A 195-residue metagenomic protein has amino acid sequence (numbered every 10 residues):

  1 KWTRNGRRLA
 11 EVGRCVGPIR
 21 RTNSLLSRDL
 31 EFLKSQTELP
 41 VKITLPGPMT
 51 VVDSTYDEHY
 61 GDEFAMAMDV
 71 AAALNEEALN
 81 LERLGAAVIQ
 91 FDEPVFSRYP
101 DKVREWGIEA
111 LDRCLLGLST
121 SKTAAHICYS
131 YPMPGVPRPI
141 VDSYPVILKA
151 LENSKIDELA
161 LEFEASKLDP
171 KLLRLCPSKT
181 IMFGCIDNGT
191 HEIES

Functional and structural regions predicted by a protein language model:
K1-S195: Domain-level signal for soluble alpha/beta catalytic cores
